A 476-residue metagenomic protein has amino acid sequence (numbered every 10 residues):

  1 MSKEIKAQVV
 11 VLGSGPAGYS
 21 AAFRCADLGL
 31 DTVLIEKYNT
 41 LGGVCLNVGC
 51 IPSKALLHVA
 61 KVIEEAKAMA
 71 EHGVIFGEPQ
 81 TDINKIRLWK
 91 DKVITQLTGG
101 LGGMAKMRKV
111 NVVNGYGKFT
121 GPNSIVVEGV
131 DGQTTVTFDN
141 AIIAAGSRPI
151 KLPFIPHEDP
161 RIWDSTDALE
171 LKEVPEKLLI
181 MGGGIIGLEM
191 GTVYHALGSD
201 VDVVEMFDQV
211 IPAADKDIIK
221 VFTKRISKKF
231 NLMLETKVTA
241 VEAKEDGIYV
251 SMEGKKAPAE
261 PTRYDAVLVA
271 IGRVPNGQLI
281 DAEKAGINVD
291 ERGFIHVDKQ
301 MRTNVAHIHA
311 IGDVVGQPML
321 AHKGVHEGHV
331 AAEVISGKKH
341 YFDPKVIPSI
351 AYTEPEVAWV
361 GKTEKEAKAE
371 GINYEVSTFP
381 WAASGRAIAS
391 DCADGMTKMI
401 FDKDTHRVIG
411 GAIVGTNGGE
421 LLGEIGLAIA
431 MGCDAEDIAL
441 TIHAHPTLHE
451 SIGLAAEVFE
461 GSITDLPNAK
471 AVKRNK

Functional and structural regions predicted by a protein language model:
S2-A7, A17, F23-V174, F207-I211 (+7 more regions): Glycine-rich flavin
V10-A21, A26-Y38, V44, I51 (+4 more regions): Flexible, glycine-rich terminal cap/loop adjacent to redox cofactors in electron-transfer oxidoreductases
V10-L12, G117, V136-G146, M181 (+2 more regions): Short hydrophobic core segments
G13-P16, M181-G184, D313: Glycine-rich Rossmann-fold phosphate-binding loop(s) that bind the pyrophosphate of adenine dinucleotide cofactors
C50, A145-D200, V204, L232 (+3 more regions): Glycine-rich dinucleotide-binding loop and its adjacent helix/turn
N114, D290, D298-K299, E364 (+1 more regions): Short, acidic, Ser/Thr-enriched surface-loop or helix-capping motifs
E158-P175, P261-I335: FAD-site-proximal beta/loop scaffold in flavoenzymes
I186-F207, N231, R302-H309, V315 (+2 more regions): Active-site substrate-recognition segment that forms the wall of the catalytic cavity or substrate channel
